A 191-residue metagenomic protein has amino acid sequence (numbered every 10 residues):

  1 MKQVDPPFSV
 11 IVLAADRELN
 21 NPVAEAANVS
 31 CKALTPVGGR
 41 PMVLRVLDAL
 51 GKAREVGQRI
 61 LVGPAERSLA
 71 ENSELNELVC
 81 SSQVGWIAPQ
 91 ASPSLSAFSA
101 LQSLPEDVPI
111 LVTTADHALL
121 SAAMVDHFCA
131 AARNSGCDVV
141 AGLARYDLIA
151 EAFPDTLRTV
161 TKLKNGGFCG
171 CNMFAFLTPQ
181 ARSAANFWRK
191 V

Functional and structural regions predicted by a protein language model:
M1-V29: N-terminal nucleotide-binding beta1-loop-alpha1 segment
A27-V46: Short catalytic helix/loop segments, enriched in acidic residues and glycine and frequently bearing histidine
L44, R59-P64: Short internal beta-strands
A49-V56: Short, acidic, metal-binding catalytic loop of nucleotide-sugar glycosyltransferases
E66-N72: Short, charged/polar "capping" segments at the starts of alpha-helices and the immediately preceding loops
E74-I110, L119-L120: Short phosphate-binding loop-to-helix
T113-A115: Active-site acidic Asp-centered loop
L120-V191: Conserved core of the sugar-phosphate nucleotidyltransferase
